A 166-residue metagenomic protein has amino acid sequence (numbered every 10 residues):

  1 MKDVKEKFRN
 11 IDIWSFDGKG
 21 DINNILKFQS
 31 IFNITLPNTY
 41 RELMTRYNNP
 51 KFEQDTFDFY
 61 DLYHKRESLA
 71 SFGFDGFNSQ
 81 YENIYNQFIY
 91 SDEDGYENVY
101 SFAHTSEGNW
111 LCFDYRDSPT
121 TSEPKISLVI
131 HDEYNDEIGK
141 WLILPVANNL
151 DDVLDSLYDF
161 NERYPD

Functional and structural regions predicted by a protein language model:
M1-E107, N161-D166: A surface-exposed partner-binding patch
D75-F77, S122-K125: Flexible coil/loop and intrinsically disordered segments
N109, T120, N135: Short, acidic Gly/Pro/Ser/Thr-rich loop/turn segments
N109-F113, V129-H131: Beta-strand-rich cores of mature extracytoplasmic or soluble domains
F113-P119: Low-complexity, glycine/alanine/valine/leucine- and proline-rich hydrophobic stretches
E123-I138: Short aromatic-glycine-(Arg/Gly/Cys) micro-motifs in beta-strand/loop hairpins
N135-D159: Glycine-rich, aromatic-bearing surface loops/beta-hairpins
